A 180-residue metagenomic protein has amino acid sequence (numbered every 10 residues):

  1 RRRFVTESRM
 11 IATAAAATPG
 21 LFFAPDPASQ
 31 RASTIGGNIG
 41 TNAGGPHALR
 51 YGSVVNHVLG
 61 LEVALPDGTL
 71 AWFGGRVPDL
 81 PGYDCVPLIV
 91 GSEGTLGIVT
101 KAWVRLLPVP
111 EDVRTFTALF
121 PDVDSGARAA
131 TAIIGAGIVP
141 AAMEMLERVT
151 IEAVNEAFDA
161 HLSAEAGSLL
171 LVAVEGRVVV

Functional and structural regions predicted by a protein language model:
R1-I11, P25: N-terminal secretory signal peptides and thylakoid transit peptides that target proteins across membranes
A12-E144: FAD-binding subdomain of flavoenzyme oxidoreductases
V55-N56, E147-T150, G176-V178: Glycine-rich beta-alpha junction loops
P121, L146, A173-E175: Structured loops at beta-to-helix junctions and adjacent beta-edge loops in soluble globular domains
E152-S163: Short glycine/threonine-rich loop-to-helix capping motif typified by GTGT followed within a few residues by an Asp-Pro
S163-V180: A conserved active-site cap/scaffold subdomain adjacent to cofactor or substrate pockets
